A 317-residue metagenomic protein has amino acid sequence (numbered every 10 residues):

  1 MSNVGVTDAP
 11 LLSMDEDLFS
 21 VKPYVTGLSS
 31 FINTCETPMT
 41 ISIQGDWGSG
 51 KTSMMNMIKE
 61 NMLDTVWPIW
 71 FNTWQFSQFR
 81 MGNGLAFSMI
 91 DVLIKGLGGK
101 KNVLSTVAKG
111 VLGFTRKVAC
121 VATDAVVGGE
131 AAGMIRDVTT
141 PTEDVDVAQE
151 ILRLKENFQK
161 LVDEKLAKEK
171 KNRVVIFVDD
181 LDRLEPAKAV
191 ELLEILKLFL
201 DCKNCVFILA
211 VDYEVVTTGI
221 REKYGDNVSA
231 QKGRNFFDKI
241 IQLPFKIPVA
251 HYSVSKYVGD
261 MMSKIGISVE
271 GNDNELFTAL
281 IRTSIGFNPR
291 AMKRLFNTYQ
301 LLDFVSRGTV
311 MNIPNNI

Functional and structural regions predicted by a protein language model:
M1-F79, G84-F87, N157, L161 (+4 more regions): Walker A/P-loop-proximal flanking segment of P-loop NTPase domains
W47-S49, Q75-Q78, D212-T217, V249-V254 (+1 more regions): Conserved nucleotide-binding/hydrolysis micro-motifs of P-loop NTPases
M55-A167, K171: P-loop NTPase nucleotide-binding core
M57, L85-M89, E191-L193, E222-V228 (+3 more regions): Short secondary-structure boundary/capping segments
D146-E214, T218, K223: Conserved Walker B catalytic segment
V216-K239: Short regulatory helix/loop adjacent to the ATP-binding pocket of P-loop NTPases
K239-E275, I285: Conserved small helical "lid"/interfacial subdomain of P-loop NTPases
I267-I317: C-terminal helical "lid" subdomain and adjoining coupling/linker elements of P-loop NTPases
